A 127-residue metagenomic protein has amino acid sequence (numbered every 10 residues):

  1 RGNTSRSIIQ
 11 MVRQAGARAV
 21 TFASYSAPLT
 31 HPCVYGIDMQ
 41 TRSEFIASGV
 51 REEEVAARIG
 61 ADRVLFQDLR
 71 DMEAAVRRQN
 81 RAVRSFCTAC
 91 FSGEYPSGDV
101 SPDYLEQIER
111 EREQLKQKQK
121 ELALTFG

Functional and structural regions predicted by a protein language model:
R1-G127: PRPP-associated nucleotide enzymes
